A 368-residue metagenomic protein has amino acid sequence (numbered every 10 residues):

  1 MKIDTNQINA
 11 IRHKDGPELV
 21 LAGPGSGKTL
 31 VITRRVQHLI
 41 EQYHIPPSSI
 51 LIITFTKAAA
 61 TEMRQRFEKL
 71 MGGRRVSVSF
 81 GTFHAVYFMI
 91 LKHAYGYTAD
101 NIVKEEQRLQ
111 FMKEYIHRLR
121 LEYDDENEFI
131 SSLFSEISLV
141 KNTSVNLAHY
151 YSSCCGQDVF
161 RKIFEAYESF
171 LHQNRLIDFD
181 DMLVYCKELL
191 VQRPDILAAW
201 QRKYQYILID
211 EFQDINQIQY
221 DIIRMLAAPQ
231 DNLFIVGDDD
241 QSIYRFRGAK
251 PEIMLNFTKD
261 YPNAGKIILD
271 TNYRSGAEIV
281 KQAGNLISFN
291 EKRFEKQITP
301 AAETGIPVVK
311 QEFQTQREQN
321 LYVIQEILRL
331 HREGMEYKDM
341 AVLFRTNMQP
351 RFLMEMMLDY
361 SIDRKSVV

Functional and structural regions predicted by a protein language model:
M1-T98, A198, E252, K281-G284: P-loop NTPase Walker
K2-R12, G16-V20, L51, A59 (+4 more regions): Conserved helicase NTPase motor core
K14, R75-S77, Y95-D181, Y204 (+3 more regions): ATP-hydrolysis module of ASCE/P-loop NTPase motor domains, specifically the Walker B Asp-Glu catalytic pair
G16, I45-S49, V76, P229-N232 (+5 more regions): Short glycine-/polar-rich loops that comprise or flank the Walker A/P-loop and associated switch/sensor motifs
V20, S26-I32, P262-G265, D270-I362: Helicase P-loop NTPase motor core
F67, E114-R118, Q282-N290: Conserved AAA+ ATPase "sensor/coupling" helix adjacent to the nucleotide-binding pocket
D125, N142-V145, Q230-D231, L286-K296: Proline-centered turn/helix-capping motifs that create local helix->coil transitions or kinks
K365-V368: Conserved small/polar residues in nucleotide/adenosyl-binding loops
